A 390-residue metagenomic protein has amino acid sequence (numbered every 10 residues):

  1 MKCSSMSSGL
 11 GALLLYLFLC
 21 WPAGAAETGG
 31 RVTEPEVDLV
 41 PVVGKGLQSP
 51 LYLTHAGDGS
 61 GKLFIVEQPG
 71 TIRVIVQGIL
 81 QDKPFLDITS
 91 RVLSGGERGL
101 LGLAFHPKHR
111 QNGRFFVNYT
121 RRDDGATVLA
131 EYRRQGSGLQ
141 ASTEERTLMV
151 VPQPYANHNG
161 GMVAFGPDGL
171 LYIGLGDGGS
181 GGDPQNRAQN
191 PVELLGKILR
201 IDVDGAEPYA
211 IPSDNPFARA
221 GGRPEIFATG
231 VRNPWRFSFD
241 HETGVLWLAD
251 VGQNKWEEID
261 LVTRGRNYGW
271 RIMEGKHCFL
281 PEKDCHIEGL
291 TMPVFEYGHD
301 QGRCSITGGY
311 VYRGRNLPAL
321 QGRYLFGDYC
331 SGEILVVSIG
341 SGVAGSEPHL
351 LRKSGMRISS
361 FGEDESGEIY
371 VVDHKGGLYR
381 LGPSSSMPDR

Functional and structural regions predicted by a protein language model:
M1-G11: Bacterial N-terminal signal peptides that target proteins for export
G9-P22: Bacterial N-terminal signal peptides
G24-G182, R236-G252, G302-S338, G367-P383: Acidic, Gly/Ser/Thr-rich repeat motifs that build Ca2+-stabilized beta-propeller blades
A25-L39, L80, G138-S142, E207-R219 (+1 more regions): Blade/loop signatures of beta-propeller domains
D38-V40, L80-D82, E144-R146, D214 (+4 more regions): Predominantly a core beta-strand signature of beta-propeller blades across repeat-based propeller domains
V76-I79, Y132-Q140, L199-Y209, V262-G269 (+2 more regions): Short loop/turn segments immediately following beta-strands, especially the blade-tip and inter-blade linker loops
I173-P191, E257-E258: Short, conserved, GDST-rich strand-edge loop motifs in beta-rich repeat architectures
V231, V343-E365: Conserved blade-ending motifs and adjacent loop-strand segments that build the rim/top face of beta-propeller domains
